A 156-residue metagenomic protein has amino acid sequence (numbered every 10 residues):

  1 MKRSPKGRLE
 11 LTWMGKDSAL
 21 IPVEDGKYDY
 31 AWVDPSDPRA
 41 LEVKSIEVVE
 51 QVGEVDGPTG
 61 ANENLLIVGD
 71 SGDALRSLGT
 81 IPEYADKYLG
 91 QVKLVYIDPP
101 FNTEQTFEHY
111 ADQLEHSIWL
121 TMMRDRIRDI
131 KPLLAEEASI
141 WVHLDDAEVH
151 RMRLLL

Functional and structural regions predicted by a protein language model:
M1-I97, F101-D125, D129, E137 (+2 more regions): DnaQ-like (DEDDh/DEDDy) 3′-5′ exonuclease domain used for proofreading and 3′-end trimming on nucleic acids
H150-L155: Conserved Class I S-adenosyl-L-methionine
